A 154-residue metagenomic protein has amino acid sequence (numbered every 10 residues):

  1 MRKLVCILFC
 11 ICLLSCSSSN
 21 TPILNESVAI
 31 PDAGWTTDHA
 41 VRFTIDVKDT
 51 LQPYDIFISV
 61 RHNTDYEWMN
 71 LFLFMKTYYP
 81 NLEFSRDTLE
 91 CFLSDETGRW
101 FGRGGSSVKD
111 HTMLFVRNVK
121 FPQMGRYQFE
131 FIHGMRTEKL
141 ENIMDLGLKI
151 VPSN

Functional and structural regions predicted by a protein language model:
C12-S15: C-terminal motif of bacterial Sec signal peptides marking the signal peptidase cleavage site
S17-N20: Bacterial signal peptide processing site
L24-D46: Post-signal peptide N-terminal segment of mature Sec-exported envelope proteins
R42, C91-L93, F101-V116, F131: A beta-strand/beta-hairpin structural motif
T50-I58, V119-M135: Noncatalytic modules at the cell exterior or secretory-pathway interfaces, chiefly beta-strand-rich lectin/adhesion
H62-D65, K109-H111, K120, H133-I143: Short acidic/polar inter-strand loop motif in beta-rich domains
L73-Y78, R136-N154: Exposed low-complexity, polar/acidic, P/S/T/G-rich flexible segments that act as propeptides, protease-susceptible
